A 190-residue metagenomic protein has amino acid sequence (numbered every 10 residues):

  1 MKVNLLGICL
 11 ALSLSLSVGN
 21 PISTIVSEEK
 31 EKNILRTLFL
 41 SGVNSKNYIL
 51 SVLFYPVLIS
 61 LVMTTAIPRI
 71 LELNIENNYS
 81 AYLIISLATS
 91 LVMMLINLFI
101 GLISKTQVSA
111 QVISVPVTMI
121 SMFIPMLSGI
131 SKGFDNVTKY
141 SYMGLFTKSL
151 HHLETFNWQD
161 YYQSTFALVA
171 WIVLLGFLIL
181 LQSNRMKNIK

Functional and structural regions predicted by a protein language model:
K2-I25: Long, hydrophobic alpha-helical segments
L6, L50, Y79-L87, Q111-V112 (+1 more regions): Hydrophobic alpha-helical transmembrane segments
G19-S41: Transmembrane helix boundary and interhelical loop/hinge segments in multi-pass membrane proteins
R36-L40, K105, K148-H152: Short amphipathic alpha-helical coupling elements at transmembrane boundaries
S45-K46, L53-K105, G176: Alpha-helical transmembrane segments and their short interhelical loops
S104-G144: Transmembrane helix segments
G129-F166: Short hydrophobic, aromatic-rich alpha-helical segments embedded in or entering the lipid bilayer of multi-pass
V169-K190: Junction motif at the cytosolic side of a transmembrane helix
